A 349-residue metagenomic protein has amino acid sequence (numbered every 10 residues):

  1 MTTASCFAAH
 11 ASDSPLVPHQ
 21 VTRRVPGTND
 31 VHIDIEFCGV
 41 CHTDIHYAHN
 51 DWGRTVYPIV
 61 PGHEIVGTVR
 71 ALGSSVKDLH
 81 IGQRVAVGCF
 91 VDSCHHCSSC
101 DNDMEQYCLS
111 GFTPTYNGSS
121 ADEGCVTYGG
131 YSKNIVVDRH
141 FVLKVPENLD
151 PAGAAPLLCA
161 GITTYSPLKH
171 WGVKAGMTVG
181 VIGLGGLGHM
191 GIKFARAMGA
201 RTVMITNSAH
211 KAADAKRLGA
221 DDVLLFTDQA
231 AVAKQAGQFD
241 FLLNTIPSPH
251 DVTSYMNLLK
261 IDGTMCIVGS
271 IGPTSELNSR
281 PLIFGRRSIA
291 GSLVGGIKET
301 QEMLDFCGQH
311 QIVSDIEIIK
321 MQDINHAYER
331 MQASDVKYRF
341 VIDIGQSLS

Functional and structural regions predicted by a protein language model:
T2-A4, T253, I297-S349: C-terminal hydrophobic helical "lid"/dimerization subdomain of Rossmann-like NAD(P)H-dependent oxidoreductases
R24-C38, D51-D101, Q106, Y128 (+1 more regions): Glycine-rich beta-strand-centered segment in the early N-terminal region that forms part of a ligand/cofactor-binding
R84, T178, G263-T264, S288: Short glycine-centered segments of the SAM/dcSAM-binding site in methyltransferase folds
C94-I182: NAD(P)H dinucleotide-binding glycine-rich loop of Rossmann-like/cofactor-binding domains, especially the beta1-alpha1
A175-L184, R196-S254: Adenosine-nucleotide cofactor-binding segment
G188-H189: N-terminal Rossmann-fold NAD(P) dinucleotide-binding loop
L259-K260: Helix-to-beta-strand junctions that scaffold the AdoMet/dcAdoMet cofactor pocket in Class I SAM-dependent enzymes
T264-C266, L277-E317: Rossmann-fold dehydrogenase core element
